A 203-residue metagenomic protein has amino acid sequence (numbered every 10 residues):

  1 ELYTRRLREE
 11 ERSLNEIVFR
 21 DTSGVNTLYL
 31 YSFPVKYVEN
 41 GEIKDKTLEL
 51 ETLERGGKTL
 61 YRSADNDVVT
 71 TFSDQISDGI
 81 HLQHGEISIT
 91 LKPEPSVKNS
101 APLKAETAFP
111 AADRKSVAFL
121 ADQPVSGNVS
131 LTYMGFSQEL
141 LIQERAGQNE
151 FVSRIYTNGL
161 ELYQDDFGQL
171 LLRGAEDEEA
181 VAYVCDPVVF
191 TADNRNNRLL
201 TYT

Functional and structural regions predicted by a protein language model:
E1-T203: Residues that cap or anchor secondary-structure elements
